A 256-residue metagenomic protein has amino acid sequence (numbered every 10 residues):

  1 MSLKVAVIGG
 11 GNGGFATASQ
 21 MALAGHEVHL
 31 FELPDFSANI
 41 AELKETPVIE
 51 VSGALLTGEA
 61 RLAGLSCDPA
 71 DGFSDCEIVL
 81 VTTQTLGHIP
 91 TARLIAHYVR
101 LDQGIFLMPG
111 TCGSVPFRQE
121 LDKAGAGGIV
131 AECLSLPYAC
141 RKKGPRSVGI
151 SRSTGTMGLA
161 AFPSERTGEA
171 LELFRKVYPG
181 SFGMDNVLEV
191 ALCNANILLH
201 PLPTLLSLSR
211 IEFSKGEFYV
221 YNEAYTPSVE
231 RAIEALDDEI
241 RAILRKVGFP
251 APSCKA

Functional and structural regions predicted by a protein language model:
M1-A54: NAD(P)+-binding Rossmann beta1-loop-alpha1 motif at the extreme N-terminus of oxidoreductases
P34, P69, P109, L134 (+1 more regions): Residues at the C-termini of beta-strands that transition into short coil/loop
T57-V99, Q103-F106: Rossmann-like NAD(P)-binding element
T85-G144: Rossmann-like NAD(P)(H) cofactor-binding subdomain of soluble oxidoreductases
P137-L236: Substrate/ligand-engaging "lid" and interaction regions
V229, L236-A256: Small-residue-rich helix-loop
